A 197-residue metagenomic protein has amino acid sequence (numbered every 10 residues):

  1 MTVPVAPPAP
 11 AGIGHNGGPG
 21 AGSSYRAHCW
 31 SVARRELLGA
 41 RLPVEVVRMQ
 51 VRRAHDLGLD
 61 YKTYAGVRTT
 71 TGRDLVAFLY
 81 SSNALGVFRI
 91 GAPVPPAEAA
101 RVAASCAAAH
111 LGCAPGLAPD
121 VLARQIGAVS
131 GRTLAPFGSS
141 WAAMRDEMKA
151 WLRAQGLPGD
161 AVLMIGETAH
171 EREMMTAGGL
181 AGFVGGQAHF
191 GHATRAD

Functional and structural regions predicted by a protein language model:
M1-S24, S31: Eukaryotic charged/polar low-complexity linker/IDR segments
Y25-S81: Amphipathic alpha-helical packing elements
Y64, V76-L79, L122-R124, R172-A177: A short acidic (Asp/Glu
L79-H110: Long, compositionally biased
R101-A107, G127, A150-D160: Flexible, charged surface loops at secondary-structure boundaries
L111-A118, S139-A142, M164-A169: Structural motif
L134-R153: A short, well-structured beta->alpha microelement
A150-D197: Extended, charged low-complexity segments that frequently continue into or abut oligomerization scaffolds
